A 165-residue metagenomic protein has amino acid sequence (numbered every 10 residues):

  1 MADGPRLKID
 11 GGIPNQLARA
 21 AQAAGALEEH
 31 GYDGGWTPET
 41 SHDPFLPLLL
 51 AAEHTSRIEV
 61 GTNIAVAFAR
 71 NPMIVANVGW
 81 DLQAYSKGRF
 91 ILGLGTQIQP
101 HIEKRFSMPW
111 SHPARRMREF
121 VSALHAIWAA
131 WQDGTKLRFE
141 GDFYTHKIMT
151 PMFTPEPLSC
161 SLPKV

Functional and structural regions predicted by a protein language model:
M1-T62, L162: N-terminal beta1-alpha1-beta2 module of alpha/beta enzyme domains
G4-P5, A76-V165: Internal, glycine-rich beta/alpha segment that forms the wall or movable "lid" of small-molecule/cofactor binding
G11, L17, A24, F68-I74 (+2 more regions): Conserved N-terminal glycine/acidic-rich loop preference
A24-L27, L50-A52, V75-N77, R105-P109: Short, glycine/charged-enriched secondary-structure capping and boundary segments
S41-H42, A65, T96-Q97: Conserved beta-strand edge residues that scaffold enzyme active sites
E59-A65, I91-L92: A short, GP-enriched loop/loop-strand-helix hinge that lies immediately N-terminal to, or at the N-terminal rim
A65-R70, P109-W110: Glycine-rich "substrate-gating" loop/helix at the edge of Rossmann-like oxidoreductase active sites
